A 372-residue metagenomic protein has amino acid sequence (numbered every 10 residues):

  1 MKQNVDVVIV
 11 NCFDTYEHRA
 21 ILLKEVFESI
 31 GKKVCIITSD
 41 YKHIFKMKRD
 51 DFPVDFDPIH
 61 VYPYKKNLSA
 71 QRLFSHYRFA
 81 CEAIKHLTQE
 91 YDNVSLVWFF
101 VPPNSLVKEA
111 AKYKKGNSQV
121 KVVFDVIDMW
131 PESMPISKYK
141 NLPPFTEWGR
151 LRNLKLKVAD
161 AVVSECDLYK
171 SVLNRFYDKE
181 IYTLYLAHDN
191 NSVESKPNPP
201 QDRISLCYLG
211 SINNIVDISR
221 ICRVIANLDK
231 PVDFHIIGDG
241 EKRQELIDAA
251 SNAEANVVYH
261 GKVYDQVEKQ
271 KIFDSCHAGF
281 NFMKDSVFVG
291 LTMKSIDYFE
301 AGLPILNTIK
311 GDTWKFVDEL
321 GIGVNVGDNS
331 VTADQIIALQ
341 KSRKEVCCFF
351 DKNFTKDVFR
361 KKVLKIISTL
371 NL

Functional and structural regions predicted by a protein language model:
M1-D57, A161, R223-D229: N-terminal subdomain of nucleotide-sugar transferases
H18, V216, H260, D265-K271 (+2 more regions): Nucleotide-sugar-dependent
T38, D57, P131, W148-S195 (+1 more regions): Donor nucleotide-sugar binding/catalytic pocket of nucleotide-sugar-dependent glycosyltransferases
S105-K108, K112-G116, L142-V162: Membrane-proximal helix-turn-helix segments that form the acceptor-binding/catalytic region of lipid-linked
K121, P131-L154, N190, N214-I215: Nucleotide-sugar donor phosphate/pyrophosphate-binding loop at the beta->alpha transition of glycosyltransferases
V163, N198-V216, I221-I225, D229 (+1 more regions): Conserved donor-binding/catalytic core segment of Leloir-type glycosyltransferases
R203, H235, Q244-Q270: Nucleotide-activated donor-binding/catalytic signature segment of Leloir-type glycosyltransferases, i.e., the conserved
N329-L372: A charged, aromatic-enriched C-terminal amphipathic alpha-helix characteristic of glycosyltransferases across folds
